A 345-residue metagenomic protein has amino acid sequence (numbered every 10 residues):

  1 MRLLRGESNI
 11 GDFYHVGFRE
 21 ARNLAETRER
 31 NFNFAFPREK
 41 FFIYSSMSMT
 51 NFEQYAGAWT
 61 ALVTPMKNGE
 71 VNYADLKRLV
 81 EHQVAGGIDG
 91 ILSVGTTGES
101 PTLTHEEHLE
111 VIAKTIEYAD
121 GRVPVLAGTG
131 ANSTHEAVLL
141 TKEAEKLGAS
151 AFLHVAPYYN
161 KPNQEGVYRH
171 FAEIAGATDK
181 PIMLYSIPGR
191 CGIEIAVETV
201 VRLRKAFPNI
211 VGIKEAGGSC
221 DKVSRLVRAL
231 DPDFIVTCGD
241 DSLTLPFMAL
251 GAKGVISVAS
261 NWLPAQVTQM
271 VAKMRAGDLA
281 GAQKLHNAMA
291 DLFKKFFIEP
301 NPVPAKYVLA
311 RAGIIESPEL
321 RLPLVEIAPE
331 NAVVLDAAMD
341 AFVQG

Functional and structural regions predicted by a protein language model:
M1-L24: Disulfide-stabilized, aromatic/cysteine-rich ligand-recognition loop
S8, S45-S46: Serine residues within intrinsically disordered or low-complexity segments
A21, A25-E29, A35-E39: Cationic, amphipathic, low-complexity segments that mediate targeting or membrane/lipid association
T50-T60, T64-G192, R202: Active-site beta->alpha loop and helix N-cap motifs at the rims of alpha/beta catalytic domains
Y55, L76, H108, I112 (+8 more regions): A general structural signal for well-ordered alpha-helical segments in protein cores
G57-P65, G86-I88, T97, A249-A252 (+1 more regions): C-terminal alpha-helical cap/extension of soluble enzyme domains
E117-V123, K146-G148, T178-K180, K205-N209 (+4 more regions): Short helix-capping segments at alpha-helix termini
G176-A177, R190-F297: Catalytic alpha/beta core domains of metabolic enzymes, predominantly
